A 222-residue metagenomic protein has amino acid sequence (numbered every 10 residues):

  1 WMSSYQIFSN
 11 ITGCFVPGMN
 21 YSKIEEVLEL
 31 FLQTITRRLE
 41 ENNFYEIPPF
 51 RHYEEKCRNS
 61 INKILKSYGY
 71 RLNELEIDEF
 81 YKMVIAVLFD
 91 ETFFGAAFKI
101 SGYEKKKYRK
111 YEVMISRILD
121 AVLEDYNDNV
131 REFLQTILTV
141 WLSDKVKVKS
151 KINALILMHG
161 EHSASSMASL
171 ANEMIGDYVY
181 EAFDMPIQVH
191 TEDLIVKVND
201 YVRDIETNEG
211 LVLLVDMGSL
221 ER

Functional and structural regions predicted by a protein language model:
W1-R222: A cross-family "folded-core" feature that marks the main globular domain of proteins
